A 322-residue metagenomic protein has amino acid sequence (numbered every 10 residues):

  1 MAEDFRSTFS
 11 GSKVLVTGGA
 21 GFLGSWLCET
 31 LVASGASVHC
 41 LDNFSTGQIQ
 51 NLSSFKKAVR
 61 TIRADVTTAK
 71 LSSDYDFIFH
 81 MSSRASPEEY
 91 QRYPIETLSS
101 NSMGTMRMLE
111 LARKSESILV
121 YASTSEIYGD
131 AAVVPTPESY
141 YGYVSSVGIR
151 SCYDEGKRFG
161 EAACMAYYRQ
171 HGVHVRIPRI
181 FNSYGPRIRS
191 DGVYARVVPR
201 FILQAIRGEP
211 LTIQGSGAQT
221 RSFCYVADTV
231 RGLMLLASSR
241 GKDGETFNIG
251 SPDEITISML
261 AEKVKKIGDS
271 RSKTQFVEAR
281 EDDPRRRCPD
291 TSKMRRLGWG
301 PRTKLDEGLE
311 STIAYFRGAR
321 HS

Functional and structural regions predicted by a protein language model:
M1-S183, A227, S311, G318 (+1 more regions): N-terminal Rossmann-like NAD(P)+-binding domain of SDR-like oxidoreductases, especially those catalyzing
E3-S7, L27, A33, A64-D65 (+1 more regions): C-terminal substrate-binding subdomain of Rossmann-fold SDR/epimerase-dehydratase oxidoreductases
T46, S99, I188-V193, W299-G300: Residues in soluble alpha-helical coiled-coils and helical-bundle/repeat scaffolds
F55, A132, G148, S190-Y194 (+2 more regions): Residue-level signature of the cytosolic catalytic core of signaling kinases
Y90, G142-R150, V175, R179-S190 (+2 more regions): A conserved pocket-lining segment of Rossmann-fold NAD(P)-dependent short-chain dehydrogenase/reductase
D130-A132, P186-R189, K293: Short beta-loop-alpha junction of Rossmann-like oxidoreductase domains
F159, A163, Y167, V197 (+3 more regions): Hydrophobic alpha-helix immediately C-terminal to the catalytic Tyr-X-X-X-Lys motif of short-chain
